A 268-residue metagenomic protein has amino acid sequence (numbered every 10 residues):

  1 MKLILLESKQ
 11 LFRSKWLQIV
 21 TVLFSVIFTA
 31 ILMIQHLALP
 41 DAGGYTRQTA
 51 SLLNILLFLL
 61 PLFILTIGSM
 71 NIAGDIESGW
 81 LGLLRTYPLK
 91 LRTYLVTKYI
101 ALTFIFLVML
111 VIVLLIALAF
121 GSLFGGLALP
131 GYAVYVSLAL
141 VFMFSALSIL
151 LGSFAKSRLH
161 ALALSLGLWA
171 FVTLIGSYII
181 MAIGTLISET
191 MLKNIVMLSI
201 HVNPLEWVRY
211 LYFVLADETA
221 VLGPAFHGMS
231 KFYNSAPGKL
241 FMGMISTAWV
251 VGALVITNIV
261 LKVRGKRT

Functional and structural regions predicted by a protein language model:
M1-T21: Aromatic- and glycine-rich beta-strand/loop motifs that create alpha-glucan
I31-H36, T46-L57, A101-H160: Secretory targeting signals
D41, L174-I256: Terminal transmembrane helical anchor/hairpin motif
S51-G74: Long, hydrophobic alpha-helical segments
P61-G68, I116, L147, G176-I179 (+2 more regions): Hydrophobic/aromatic residues in alpha-helical transmembrane segments
N71-T103: Helix-loop-helix units of permease transmembrane domains in multi-pass membrane transporters, especially ABC
L138-S188: A structural motif at transmembrane helix-loop-helix junctions in multipass membrane proteins
I256-T268: Membrane-interface capping segments at transmembrane-helix boundaries
